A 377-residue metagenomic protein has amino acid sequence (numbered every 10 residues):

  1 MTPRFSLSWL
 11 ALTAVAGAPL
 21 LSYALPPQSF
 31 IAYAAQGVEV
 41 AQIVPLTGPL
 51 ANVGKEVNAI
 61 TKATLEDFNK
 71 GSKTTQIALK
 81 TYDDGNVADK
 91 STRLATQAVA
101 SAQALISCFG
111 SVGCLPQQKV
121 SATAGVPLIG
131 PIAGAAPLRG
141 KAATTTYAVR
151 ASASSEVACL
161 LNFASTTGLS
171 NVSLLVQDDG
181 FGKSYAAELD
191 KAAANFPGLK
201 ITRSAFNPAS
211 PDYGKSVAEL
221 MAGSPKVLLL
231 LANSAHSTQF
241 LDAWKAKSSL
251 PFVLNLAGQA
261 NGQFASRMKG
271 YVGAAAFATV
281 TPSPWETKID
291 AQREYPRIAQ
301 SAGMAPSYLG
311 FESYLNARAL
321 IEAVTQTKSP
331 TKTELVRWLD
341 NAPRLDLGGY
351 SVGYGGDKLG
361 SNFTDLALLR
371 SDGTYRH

Functional and structural regions predicted by a protein language model:
M1-E39: Short, low-complexity disordered leader/linker segments with a strong preference for bacterial N-terminal type II
P27-Y33, G37, N52-A59, D67-P137 (+2 more regions): Beta-alpha junction/loop-to-helix N-cap segments that form part of ligand/metal-binding clefts
G37-G54, C108-F109, N171-L175: Short beta-strand segments enriched in small/hydrophobic residues
V38-E39, T74-I77, A100-L105, T123-P127 (+6 more regions): Loop/turn elements at helix/coil->beta-strand transitions in domains of secreted/extracellular proteins
Q42, V99-G110, I129-P131, S173-V176 (+4 more regions): Periplasmic-binding protein-like
R93, A135-P137, T144-K247, P284-R297: Extracellular/periplasmic Venus flytrap/periplasmic-binding protein
L241-Y314, L369, Y375-R376: Extracellular/periplasmic periplasmic-binding protein-like sensory domains
R297, S301-G310, I321-Y375: Segments of small-molecule ligand-sensing domains
